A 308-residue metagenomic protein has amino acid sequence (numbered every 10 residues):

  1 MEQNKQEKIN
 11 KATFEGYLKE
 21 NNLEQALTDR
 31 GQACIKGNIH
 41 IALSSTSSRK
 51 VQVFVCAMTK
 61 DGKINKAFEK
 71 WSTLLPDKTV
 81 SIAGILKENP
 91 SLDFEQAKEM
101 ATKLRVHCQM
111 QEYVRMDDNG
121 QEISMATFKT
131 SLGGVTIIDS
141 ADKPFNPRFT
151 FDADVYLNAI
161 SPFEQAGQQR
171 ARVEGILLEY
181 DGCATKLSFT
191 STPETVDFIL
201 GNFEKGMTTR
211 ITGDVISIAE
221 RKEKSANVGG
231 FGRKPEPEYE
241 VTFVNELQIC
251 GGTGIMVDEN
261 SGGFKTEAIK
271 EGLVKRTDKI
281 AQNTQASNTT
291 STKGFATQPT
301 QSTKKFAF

Functional and structural regions predicted by a protein language model:
M1-F308: OB-fold and OB-like single-stranded nucleic-acid-recognition modules and their adjacent interaction interfaces
